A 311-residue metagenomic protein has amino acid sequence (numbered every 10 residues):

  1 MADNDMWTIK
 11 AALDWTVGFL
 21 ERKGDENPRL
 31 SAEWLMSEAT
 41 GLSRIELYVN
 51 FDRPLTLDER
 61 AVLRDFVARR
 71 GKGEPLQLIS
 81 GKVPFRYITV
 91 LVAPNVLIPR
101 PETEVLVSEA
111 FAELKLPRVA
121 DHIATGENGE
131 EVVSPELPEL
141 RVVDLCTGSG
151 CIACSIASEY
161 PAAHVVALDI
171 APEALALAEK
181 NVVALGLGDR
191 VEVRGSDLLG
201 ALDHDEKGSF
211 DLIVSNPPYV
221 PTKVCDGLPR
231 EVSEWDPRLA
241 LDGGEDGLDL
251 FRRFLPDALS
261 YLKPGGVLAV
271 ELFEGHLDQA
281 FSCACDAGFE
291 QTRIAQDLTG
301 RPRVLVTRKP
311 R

Functional and structural regions predicted by a protein language model:
M1-L47, R53-L55: Non-catalytic accessory regions of SAM-dependent methyltransferases
W34-E113: Conserved AdoMet
L35, G73, T103, I152 (+6 more regions): Residue-level signal for inorganic ion chemistry
V105-G227: Conserved SAM/SAH cofactor-binding pocket of Class I
A110, I156, V232, F254-A258: Class I S-adenosylmethionine-dependent transferase superfamily signal
Y219, R308-R311: C-terminal beta-strand of the catalytic ATP-binding
Y219-L250: Mobile active-site "lid"/loop adjacent to the S-adenosyl-L-methionine
E245-R308: Conserved Class I SAM-dependent methyltransferase catalytic core
